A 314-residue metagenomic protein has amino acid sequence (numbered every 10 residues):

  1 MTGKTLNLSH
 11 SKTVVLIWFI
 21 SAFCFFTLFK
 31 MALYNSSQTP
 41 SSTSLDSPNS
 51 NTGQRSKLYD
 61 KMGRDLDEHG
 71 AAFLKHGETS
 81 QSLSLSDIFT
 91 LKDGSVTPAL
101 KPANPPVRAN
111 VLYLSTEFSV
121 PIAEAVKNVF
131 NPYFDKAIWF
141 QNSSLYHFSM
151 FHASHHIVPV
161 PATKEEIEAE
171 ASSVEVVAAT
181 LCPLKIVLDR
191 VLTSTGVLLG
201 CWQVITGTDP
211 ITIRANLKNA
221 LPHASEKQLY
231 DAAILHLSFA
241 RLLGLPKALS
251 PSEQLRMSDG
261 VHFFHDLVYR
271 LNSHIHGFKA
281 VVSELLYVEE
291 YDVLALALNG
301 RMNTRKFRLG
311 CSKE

Functional and structural regions predicted by a protein language model:
M1-T5: Membrane-proximal N-terminal segments immediately preceding the first transmembrane helix
L6-E314: Histidine-dependent nucleotide/RNA phosphoesterase domain, centered on the 2H-phosphoesterase fold with its duplicated
